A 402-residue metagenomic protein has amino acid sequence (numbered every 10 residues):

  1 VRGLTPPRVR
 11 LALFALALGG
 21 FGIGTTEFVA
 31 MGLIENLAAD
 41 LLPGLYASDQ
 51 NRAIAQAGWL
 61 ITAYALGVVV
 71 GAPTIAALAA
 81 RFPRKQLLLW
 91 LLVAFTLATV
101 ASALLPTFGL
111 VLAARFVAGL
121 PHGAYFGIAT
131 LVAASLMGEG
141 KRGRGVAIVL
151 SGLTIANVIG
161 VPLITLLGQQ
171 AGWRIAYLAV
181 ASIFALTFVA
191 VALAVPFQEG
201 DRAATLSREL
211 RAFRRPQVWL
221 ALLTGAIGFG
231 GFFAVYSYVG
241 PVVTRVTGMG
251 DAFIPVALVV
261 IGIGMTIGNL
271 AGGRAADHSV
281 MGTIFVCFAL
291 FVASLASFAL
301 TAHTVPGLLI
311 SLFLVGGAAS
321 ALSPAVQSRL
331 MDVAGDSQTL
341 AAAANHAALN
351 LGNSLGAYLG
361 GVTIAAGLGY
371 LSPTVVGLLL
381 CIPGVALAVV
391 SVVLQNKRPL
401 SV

Functional and structural regions predicted by a protein language model:
I34-V70, A252, V256: Extracellular/periplasmic helix-loop-helix junction of adjacent transmembrane segments in MFS-like secondary
V69-P106: Conserved MFS/SLC helix-loop-helix module at the cytosolic interface between two early adjacent transmembrane helices
V70-P83, G268-V280, I364: Helix-to-loop junctions at the C-terminal end of transmembrane segments in multipass secondary transporters
P83, L104-G109, G248, T301-H303: Helix-breaking motifs and short loop linkers at transmembrane-helix boundaries and internal kinks in secondary membrane
A94, A98-A101, G109-A118, P306-L314: Paired small-residue
F108, A114-G152: Cytoplasmic helix-loop-helix junction between adjacent transmembrane helices in 12-TM secondary transporters
A181-D201, L387-V392: C-terminal membrane-cytosol helix-exit motif in multi-pass small-molecule transporters
G282-V326: C-terminal transmembrane helical hairpin of 12-TM major facilitator-type secondary transporters
